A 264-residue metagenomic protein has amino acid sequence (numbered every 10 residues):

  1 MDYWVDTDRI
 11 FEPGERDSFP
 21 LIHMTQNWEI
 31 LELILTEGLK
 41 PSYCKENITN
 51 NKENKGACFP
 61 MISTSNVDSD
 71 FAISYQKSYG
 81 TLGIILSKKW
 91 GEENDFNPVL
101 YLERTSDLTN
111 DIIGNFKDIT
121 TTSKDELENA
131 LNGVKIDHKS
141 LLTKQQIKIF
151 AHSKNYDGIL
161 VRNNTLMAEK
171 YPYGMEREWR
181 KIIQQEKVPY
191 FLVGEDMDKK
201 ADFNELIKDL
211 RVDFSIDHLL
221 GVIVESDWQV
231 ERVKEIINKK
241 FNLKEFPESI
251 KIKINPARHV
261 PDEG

Functional and structural regions predicted by a protein language model:
M1-G264: NAD-dependent ADP-ribosyltransferases
